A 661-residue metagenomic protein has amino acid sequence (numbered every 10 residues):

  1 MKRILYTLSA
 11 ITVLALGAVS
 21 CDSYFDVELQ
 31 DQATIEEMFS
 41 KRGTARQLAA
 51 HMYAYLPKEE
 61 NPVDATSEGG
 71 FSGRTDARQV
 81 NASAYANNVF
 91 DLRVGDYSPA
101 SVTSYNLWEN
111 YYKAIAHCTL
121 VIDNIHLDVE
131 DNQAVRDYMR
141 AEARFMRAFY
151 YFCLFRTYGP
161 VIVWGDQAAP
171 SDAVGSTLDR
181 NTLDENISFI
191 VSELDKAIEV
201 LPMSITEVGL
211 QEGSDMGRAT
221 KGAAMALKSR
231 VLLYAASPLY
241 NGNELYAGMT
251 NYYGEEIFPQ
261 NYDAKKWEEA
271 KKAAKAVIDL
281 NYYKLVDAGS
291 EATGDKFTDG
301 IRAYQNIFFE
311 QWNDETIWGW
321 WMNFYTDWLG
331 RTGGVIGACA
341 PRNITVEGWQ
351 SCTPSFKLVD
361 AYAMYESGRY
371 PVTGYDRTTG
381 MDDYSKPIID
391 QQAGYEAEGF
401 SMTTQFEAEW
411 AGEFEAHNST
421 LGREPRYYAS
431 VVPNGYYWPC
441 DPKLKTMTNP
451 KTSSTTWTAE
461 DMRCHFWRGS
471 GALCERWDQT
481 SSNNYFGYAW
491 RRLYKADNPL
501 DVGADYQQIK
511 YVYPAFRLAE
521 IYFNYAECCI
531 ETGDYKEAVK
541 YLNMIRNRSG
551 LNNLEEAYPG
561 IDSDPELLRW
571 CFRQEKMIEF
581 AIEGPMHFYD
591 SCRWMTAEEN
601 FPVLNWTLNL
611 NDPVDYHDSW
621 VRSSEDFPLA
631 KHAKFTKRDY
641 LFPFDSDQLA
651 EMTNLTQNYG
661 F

Functional and structural regions predicted by a protein language model:
R3, A15-K41, I190, S229 (+2 more regions): Bacterial Sec-dependent N-terminal signal peptides
C21-G70, T250, N418-L421, E651-F661: Membrane-proximal, proline-rich intrinsically disordered regions
G43-D64, A82-G159, V174-M216, G394-E396 (+5 more regions): Conserved, well-structured interaction surfaces
Y111-A114, F189-V191, D215, F258 (+11 more regions): Long, intrinsically disordered, low-complexity segments
R140, R147, L154, K221 (+4 more regions): Structural register within alpha-helical repeat arrays
F155-R156, P160-I162, I205, V231-N243 (+1 more regions): Short coil/turn linking the two alpha-helices of tandem helical-hairpin repeats
P160-R180, L239-E269: Short coil/linker segments at helix-helix boundaries
V372-D501: Long, low-complexity, polar/charged, intrinsically disordered or flexibly structured peripheral segments
